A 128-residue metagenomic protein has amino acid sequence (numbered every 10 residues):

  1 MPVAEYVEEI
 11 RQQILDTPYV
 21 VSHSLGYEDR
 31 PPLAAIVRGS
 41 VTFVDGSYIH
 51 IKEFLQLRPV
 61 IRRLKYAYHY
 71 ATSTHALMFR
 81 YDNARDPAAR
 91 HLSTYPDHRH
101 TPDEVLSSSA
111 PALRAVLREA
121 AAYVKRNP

Functional and structural regions predicted by a protein language model:
M1-L55, I61: Negatively charged, low-complexity tracts enriched in Asp/Glu with abundant Ser/Thr
I49, M78-F79: A broad, low-specificity signal marking well-ordered, structured residues that form hydrophobic/aromatic
F54-M78: Acidic, aromatic-enriched beta-alpha/helix-loop junctions
L55-L57, Y81-R90: Short, solvent-exposed aromatic-acidic interface loops
L64-T72, S93-P111: Short, surface-exposed secondary-structure junctions/capping segments
T101-P128: Well-ordered alpha/beta subsegment
